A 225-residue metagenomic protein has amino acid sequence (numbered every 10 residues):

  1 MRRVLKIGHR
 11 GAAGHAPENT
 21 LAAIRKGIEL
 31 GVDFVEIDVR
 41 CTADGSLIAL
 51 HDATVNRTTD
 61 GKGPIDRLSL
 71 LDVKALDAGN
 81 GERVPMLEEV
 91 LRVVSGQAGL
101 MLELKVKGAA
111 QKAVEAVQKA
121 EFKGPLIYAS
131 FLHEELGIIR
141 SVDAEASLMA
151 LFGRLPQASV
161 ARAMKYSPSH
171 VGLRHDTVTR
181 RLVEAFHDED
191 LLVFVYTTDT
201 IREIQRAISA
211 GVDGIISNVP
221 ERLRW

Functional and structural regions predicted by a protein language model:
M1-W225: Phosphate-group recognition and catalysis centered on beta-loop-alpha active-site segments
